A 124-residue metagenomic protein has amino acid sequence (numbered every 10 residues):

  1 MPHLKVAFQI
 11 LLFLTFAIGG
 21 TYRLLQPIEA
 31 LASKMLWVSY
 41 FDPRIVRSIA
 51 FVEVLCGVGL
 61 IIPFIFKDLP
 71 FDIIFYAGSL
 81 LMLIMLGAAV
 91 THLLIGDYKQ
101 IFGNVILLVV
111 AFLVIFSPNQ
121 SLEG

Functional and structural regions predicted by a protein language model:
M1-G124: Membrane-interface extramembranous regions
